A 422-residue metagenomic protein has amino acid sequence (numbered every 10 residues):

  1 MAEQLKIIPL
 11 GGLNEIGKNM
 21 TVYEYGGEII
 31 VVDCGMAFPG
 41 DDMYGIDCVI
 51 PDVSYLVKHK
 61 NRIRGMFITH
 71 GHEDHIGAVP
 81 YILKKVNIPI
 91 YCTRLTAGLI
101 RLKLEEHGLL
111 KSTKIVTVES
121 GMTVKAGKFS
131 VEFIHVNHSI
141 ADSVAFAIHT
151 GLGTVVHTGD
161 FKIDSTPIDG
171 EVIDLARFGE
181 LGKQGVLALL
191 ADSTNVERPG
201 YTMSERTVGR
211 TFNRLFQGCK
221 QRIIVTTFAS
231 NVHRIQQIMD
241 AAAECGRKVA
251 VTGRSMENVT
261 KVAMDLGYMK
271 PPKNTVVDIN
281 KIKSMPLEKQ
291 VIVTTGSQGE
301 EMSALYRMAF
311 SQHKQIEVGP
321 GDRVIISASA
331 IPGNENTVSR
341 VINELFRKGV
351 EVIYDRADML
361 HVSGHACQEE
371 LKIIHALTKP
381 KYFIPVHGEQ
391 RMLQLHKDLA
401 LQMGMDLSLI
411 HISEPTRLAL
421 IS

Functional and structural regions predicted by a protein language model:
A2-F67, H72-S284, S303-E317, N336-R340: His/Asp/Glu-rich metal-coordinating catalytic cores of metallo-dependent phosphodiesterases/hydrolases acting on
V86-I88, K220-Q221, G246-R247, D322 (+3 more regions): A short helix->loop->beta-strand "cap" motif at the edges of active sites that frequently abuts
V186, L371-G388: Proline-aspartate-enriched helix->loop->beta-strand connector
P272-N280, P286-T294, Q394, S408-L409: Phosphate/diphosphate-binding loops
V318, S329-E351: Redox- and metal-dependent alpha/beta enzyme cores, enriched for Fe-S-associated oxidoreductases and cofactor-handling
K348-G364, E370-L371: Generic long, charged, amphipathic alpha-helical segments
I384-L409, S413: Anionic-ligand-binding alpha/beta catalytic cores of soluble enzymes and soluble regulatory domains that recognize
H411-S422: Single conserved hydrophobic/aromatic residue that forms the stacking wall/gate of nucleotide- or nucleobase-binding
